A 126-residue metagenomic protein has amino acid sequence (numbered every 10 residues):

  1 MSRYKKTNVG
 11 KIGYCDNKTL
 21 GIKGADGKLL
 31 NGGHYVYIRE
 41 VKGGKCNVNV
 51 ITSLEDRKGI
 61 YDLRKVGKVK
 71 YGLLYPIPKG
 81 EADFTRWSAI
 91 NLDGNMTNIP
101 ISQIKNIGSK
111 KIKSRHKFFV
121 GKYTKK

Functional and structural regions predicted by a protein language model:
M1-K6, G27, E81: Short, surface-exposed secondary-structure edge patches
Y4-K23, Y35: Short coil-to-beta transition motif at edge beta-strands of beta-rich domains
K6-V9, K45, L74, S109: Low-complexity, intrinsically disordered short peptide segments enriched in small/polar/basic residues
I12, K45, R86-A89: A residue-level signal for beta-strand positions that form part of recognition/binding surfaces within mature
N17, V50, D93-G94: Pocket-edge structural micro-motifs
A25-G33, I38-P76: Compact nucleic-acid interaction/catalytic patches
K65-K126: C-terminal terminal-subdomain/extension
